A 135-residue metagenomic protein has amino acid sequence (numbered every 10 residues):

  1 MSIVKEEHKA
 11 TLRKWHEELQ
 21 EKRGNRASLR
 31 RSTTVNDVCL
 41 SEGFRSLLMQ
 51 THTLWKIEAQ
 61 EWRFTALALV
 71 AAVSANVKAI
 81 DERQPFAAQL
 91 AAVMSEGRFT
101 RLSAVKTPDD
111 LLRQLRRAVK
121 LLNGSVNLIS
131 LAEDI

Functional and structural regions predicted by a protein language model:
S2-I135: Basic, alpha-helical nucleic-acid-binding regions used in initiation and control of genome expression
